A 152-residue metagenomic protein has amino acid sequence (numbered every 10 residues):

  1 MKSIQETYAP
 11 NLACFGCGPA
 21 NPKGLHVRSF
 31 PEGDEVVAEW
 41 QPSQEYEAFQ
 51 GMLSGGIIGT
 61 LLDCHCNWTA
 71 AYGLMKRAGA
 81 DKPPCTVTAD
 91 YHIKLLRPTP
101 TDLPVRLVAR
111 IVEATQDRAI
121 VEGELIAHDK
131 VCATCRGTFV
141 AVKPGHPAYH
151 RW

Functional and structural regions predicted by a protein language model:
M1-A48: Non-catalytic linker/capping segments at the edges of enzyme domains
M1-Q5, T99-R106, R110-W152: HotDog/MaoC-like acyl-thioester-processing domains
P10-A13, L62, H128: Secretory pathway export signals and precursors
P10-N11, L25, D34-V36, G55 (+3 more regions): A generic structural signal for short beta-strands and their flanking turns/coil linkers
K23-H26, E39, T88-H92, R106-V108 (+2 more regions): Conserved beta-strand residues within beta-sheet cores
V37-C64, T69: A conserved, well-ordered hydrophobic junction motif at loop->secondary-structure transitions
W40-P42, L95, A141: Hydrophobic residues in beta-strands and at strand termini
N67-R106: Hydrophobic beta-strand-centered segment that forms part of the acyl-chain substrate-binding groove
